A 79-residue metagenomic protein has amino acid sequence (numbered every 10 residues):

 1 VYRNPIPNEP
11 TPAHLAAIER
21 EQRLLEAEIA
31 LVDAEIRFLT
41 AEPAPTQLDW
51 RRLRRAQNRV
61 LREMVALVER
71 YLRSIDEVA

Functional and structural regions predicted by a protein language model:
V1-L24, V65, E69-A79: Long, non-catalytic architectural segments outside compact domain cores
A17, L24, L31, L48 (+1 more regions): Alpha-helical initiation/capping and key positions within long helical/coiled-coil segments
L25-L39, E63: Non-transmembrane amphipathic alpha-helical segments
F38-A79: Short, compact, well-ordered microdomains
